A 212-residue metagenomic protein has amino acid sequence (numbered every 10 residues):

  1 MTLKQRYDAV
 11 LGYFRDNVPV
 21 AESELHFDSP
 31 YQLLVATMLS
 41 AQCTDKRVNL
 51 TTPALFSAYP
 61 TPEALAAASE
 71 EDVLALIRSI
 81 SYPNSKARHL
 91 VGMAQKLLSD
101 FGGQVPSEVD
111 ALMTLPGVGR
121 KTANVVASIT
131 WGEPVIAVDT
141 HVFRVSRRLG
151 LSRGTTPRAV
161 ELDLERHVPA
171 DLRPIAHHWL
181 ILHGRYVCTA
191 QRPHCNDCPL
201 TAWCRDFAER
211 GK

Functional and structural regions predicted by a protein language model:
T2-K212: Catalytic cores of DNA base-excision repair glycosylases
